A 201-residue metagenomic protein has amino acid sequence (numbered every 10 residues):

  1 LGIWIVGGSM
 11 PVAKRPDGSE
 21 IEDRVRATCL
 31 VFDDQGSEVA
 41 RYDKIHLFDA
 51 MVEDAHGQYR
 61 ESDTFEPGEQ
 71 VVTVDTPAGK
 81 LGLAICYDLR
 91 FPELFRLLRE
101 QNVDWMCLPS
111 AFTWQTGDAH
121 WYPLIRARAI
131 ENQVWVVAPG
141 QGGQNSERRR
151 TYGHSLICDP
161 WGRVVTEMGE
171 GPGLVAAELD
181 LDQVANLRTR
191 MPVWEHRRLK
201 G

Functional and structural regions predicted by a protein language model:
L1-G7, K80, C86-V175: CN hydrolase (nitrilase-like) catalytic-core segments centered on the catalytic cysteine and neighboring Lys/Glu
G7-G8, A27-V31, V72-V74, S155-I157 (+1 more regions): Short beta-strand scaffold segments in enzyme catalytic cores
S9-K14: Short beta-strand-to-loop element that shapes/binds the nucleotide-sugar donor at the catalytic cleft/hinge
R15-Q101, W114-P123, R190-V193: Active-site catalytic loop in hydrolytic enzyme cores
S37-A40, R163-V165, A185: Short helix-loop capping/hinge motifs at secondary-structure junctions, enriched in acidic/polar residues
I45, A127-A129, R198-L199: Hydrophobic alpha-helical segments, especially transmembrane helices and their immediate juxtamembrane helical caps
F48-H56, L174-N186: Short, surface-exposed linear segments at secondary-structure transitions and domain or protein termini
D182-G201: A short C-terminal boundary segment appended to hydrolase-like catalytic domains
